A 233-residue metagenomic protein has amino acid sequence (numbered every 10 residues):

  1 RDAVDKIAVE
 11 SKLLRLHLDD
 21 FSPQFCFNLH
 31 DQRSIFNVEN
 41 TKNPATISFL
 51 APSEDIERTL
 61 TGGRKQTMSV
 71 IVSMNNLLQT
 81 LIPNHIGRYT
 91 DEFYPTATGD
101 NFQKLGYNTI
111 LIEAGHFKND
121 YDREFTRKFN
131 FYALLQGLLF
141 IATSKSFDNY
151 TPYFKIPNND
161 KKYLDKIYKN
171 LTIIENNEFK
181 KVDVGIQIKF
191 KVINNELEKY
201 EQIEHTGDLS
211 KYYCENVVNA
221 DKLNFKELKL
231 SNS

Functional and structural regions predicted by a protein language model:
R1-A3, H85-I86: Short, basic, glycine/proline-bearing loop/turn elements
R1-D2, N37-T59: A short, glycine/acidic-enriched catalytic loop
D5, Q32-I35, H116-K118: Solvent-exposed loop/turn segments at secondary-structure junctions within structured extracellular/periplasmic domains
D5-L18: Caspase-like (clan CD) cysteine peptidase catalytic core
L14, F27, I112: Divalent metal-coordination and catalytic microenvironments
L18-Q32: Proline-aspartate-enriched helix->loop->beta-strand connector
D20-F21, L50-R58, G62-S233: C-terminal accessory segments enriched in acidic
D31-I47, T96-Y107: Internal, conserved structured core segments that host functional sites
